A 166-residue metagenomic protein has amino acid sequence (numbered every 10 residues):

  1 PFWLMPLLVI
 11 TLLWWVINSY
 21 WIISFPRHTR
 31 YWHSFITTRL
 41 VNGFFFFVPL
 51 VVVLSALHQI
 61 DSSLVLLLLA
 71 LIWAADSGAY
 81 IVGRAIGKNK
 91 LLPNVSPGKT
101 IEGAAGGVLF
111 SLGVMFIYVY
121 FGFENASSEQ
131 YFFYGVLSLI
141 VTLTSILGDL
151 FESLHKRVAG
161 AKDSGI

Functional and structural regions predicted by a protein language model:
P1-T100, A104-I140: Membrane-embedded alpha-helical bundles of polytopic integral membrane proteins
T142-L150: Hydrophobic transmembrane alpha-helical segments of multi-pass transport and channel proteins
F151-I166: Interfacial helix-loop-helix junctions of multi-pass membrane proteins
